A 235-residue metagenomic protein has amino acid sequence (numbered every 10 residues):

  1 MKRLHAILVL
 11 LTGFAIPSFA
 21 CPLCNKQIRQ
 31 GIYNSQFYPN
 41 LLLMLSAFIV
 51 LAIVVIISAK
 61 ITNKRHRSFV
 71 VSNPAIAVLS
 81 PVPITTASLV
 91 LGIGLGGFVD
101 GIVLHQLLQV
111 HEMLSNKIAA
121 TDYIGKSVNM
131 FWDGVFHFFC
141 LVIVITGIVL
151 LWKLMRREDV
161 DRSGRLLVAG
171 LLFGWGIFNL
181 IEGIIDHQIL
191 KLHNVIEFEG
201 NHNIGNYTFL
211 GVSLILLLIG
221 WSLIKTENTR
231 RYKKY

Functional and structural regions predicted by a protein language model:
M1-A20: N-terminal secretory/membrane targeting signals
G13-F19, L95-L107, G176-H187: C-terminal TM-helix exit segments that contain a strictly Trp-centered aromatic cap at the helix terminus
P22-S35, I102-L114, G183-I204: Interfacial helix-loop-helix junctions of multi-pass membrane proteins
F37-V50, K126-T146, N201-I219: Membrane-interface loop-to-helix entry segments
I49-R65, H137-E158, L214-R231: Transmembrane alpha-helical segments in integral membrane proteins
N63-T85, E158-D161, N228-Y235: Membrane-interfacial, low-structure loops and terminal tails that flank and connect transmembrane helices in multi-pass
T85-L95, G164-N194: Hydrophobic alpha-helical transmembrane segments of integral membrane proteins
Q106-V128: Membrane-interface interhelical connector segments
